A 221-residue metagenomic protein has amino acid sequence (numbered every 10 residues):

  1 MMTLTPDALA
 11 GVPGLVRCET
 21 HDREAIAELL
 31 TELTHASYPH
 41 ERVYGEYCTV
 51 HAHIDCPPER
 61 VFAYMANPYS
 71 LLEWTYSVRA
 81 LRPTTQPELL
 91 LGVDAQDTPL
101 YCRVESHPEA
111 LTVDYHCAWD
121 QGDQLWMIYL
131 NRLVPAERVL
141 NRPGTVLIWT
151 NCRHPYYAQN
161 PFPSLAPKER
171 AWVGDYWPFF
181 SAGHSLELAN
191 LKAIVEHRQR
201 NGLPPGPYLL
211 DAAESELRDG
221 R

Functional and structural regions predicted by a protein language model:
M2-T85, R221: Hydrophobic ligand-binding cavity/cleft-lining segments
L4-P6, D120-L186, L191-A193, G202: Beta-strand/loop substructures that line and gate deep hydrophobic ligand-binding cavities in soluble
H51-D55, R103, R132: Generic structural detector for well-ordered beta-strands
C56-P58, P108, A136-V139: Short loop segments at secondary-structure junctions
R60-M65, L71, V104, Y115 (+3 more regions): Hydrophobic pocket/interface hotspot
Y69-I128, L140-R142, I194-H197, E216-R221: Glycine-rich portal/gate segments that line the openings of hydrophobic small-molecule binding cavities
E187-R221: Short, highly charged C-terminal tails/helix-capping segments
